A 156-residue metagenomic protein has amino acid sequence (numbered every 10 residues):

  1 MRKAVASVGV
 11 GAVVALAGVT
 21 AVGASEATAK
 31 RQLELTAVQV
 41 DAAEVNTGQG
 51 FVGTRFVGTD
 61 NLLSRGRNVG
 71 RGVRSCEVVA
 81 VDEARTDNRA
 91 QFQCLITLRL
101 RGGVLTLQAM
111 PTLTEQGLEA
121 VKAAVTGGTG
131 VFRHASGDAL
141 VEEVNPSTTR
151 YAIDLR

Functional and structural regions predicted by a protein language model:
K3-R156: Targeting-peptide/extracellular-domain and disordered-appendage signature
